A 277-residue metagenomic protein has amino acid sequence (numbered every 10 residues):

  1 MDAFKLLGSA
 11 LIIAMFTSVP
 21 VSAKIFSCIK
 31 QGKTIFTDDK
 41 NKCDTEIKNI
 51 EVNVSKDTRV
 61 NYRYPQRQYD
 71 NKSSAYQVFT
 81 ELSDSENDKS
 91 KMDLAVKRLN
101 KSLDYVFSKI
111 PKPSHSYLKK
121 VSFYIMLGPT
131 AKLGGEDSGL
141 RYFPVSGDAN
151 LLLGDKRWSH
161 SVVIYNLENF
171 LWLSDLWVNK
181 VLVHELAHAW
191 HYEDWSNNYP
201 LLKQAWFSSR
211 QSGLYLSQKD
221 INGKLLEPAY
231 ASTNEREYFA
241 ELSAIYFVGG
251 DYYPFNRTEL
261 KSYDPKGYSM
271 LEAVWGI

Functional and structural regions predicted by a protein language model:
M1-G8: Bacterial N-terminal signal peptides that target proteins for export
S9-F16: Bacterial N-terminal signal peptides
I13, P113-Y117, A229-Y230: A general structural signal for short secondary-structure junctions and capping/turn motifs
S18-P20: N-terminal signal peptide c-region/cleavage motif recognized by signal peptidases
S22-D70, L94: Short, cationic interaction patches enriched in Lys/Arg with P/S/T/G and frequent prolines that mark the mature domain
K24, K119-V121, G267: Residues that flank catalytic or metal-binding motifs in active/ligand-binding sites
S74, E81-S83, K89-F207: Acidic/His-rich structured neighborhood in mature extracellular/periplasmic domains
F207-I277: Metalloprotease/metallohydrolase-associated module, dominated by Zn2+-dependent proteases
